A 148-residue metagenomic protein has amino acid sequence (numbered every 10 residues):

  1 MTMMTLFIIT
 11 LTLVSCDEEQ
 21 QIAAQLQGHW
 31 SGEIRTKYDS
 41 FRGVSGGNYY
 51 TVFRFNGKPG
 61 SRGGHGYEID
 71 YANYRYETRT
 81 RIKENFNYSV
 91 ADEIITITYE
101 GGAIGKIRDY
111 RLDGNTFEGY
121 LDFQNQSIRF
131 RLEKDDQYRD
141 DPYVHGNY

Functional and structural regions predicted by a protein language model:
M1-M3: Bacterial N-terminal signal peptides that target proteins for export
L11-S15: C-terminal motif of bacterial Sec signal peptides marking the signal peptidase cleavage site
C16-E33: N-terminal helix-cap/turn-to-beta initiation motif at the start of protein domains
G28, I34-R35, D39, G46 (+1 more regions): Start-of-domain marker
I34-T36, E68-N73, T98-G101, Y120-Q124: Beta-turn initiation residues at beta-strand->coil junctions
G43-I94: N-terminal glycine/threonine-rich, aromatic-flanked beta-hairpin/loop signature
R54, T80-D92, T116-Y148: Edge beta-strand at a domain terminus
V90-T116: Acidic, glycine-rich flexible loop segments
